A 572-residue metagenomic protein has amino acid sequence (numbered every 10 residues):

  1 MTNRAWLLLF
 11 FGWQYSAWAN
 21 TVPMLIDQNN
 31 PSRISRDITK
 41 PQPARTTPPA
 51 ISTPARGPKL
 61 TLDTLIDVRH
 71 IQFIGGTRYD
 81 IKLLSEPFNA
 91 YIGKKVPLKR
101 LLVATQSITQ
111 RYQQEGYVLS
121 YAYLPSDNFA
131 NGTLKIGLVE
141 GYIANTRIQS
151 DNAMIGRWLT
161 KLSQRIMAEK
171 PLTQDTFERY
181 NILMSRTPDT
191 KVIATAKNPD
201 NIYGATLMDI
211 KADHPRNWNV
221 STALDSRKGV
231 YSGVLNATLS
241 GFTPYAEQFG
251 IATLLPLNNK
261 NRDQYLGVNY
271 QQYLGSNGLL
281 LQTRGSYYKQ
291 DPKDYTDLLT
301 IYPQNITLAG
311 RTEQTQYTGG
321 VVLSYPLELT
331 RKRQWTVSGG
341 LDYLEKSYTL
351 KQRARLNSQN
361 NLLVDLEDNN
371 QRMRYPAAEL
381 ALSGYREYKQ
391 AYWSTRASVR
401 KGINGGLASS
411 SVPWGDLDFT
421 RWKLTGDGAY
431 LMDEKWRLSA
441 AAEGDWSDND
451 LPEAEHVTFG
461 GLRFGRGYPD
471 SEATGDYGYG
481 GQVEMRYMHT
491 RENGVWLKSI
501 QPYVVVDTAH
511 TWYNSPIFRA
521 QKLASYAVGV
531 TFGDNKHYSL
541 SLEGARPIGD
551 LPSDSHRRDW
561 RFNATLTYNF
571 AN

Functional and structural regions predicted by a protein language model:
A19-Q114, M373-Y375: N-terminal, post-cleavage mature segments of outer-membrane and organellar outer-membrane proteins involved
K40-L60, T64, F73, F88 (+4 more regions): Outer-membrane beta-barrel initiation region
D175, R227-G229, K260-R262, E313-T315 (+7 more regions): Short sequence motifs at beta-strands and strand-loop junctions characteristic of Gram-negative outer-membrane
V192, W218-V220, F242-F249, S276-Q282 (+7 more regions): Repeated loop/turn-to-beta-strand initiation elements of outer-membrane beta-barrel proteins
A196, T222-S226, L235, I251-L255 (+9 more regions): Transmembrane beta-barrel strands of outer-membrane/channel proteins
G233-P244, Q264-G285, G319-Y325, A378-R386 (+3 more regions): Feature captures outer-membrane beta-barrel proteins of Gram-negative bacteria and organelles
L280-N449: Transmembrane beta-strand segments of outer-membrane beta-barrel domains in Gram-negative and organellar OMPs
S410-N572: C-terminal transmembrane beta-barrel domains of outer membrane proteins
